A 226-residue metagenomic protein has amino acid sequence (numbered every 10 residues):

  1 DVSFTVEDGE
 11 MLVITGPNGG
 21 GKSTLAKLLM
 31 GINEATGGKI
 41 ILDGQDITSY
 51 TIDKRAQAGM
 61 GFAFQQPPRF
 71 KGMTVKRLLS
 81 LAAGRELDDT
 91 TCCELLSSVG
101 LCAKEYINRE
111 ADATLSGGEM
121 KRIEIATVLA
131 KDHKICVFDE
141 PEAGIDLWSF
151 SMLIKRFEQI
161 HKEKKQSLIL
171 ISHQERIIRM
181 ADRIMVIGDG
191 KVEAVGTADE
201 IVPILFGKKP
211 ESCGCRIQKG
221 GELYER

Functional and structural regions predicted by a protein language model:
T15-P17: The feature captures the beta-strand-to-loop junction immediately N-terminal to the Walker
M30: Helix-to-loop junction immediately C-terminal to a conserved catalytic motif
G38-Q45, T91: Conserved ABC transporter NBD signature motif
D46-G61, L205: ABC ATPase NBD coupling module
Q66, G72-D88: Q-loop/switch helix immediately C-terminal to the Walker
V128-L129: ABC ATPase C-loop
E140-P141, W148: Walker B catalytic motif
